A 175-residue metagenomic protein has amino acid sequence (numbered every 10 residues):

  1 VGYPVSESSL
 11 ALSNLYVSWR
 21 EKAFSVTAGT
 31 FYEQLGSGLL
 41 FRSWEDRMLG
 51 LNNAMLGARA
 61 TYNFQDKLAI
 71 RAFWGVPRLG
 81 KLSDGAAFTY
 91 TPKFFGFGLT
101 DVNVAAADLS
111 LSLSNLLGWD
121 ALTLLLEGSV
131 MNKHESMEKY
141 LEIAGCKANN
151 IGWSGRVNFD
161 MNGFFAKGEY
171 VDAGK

Functional and structural regions predicted by a protein language model:
V1-L12, K22-A23, F41, E45-K175: Signature for the C-terminal beta-barrel architecture of outer-membrane proteins
Y16-S18: N-terminal accessory beta-strand-rich subdomains and adjacent acidic, glycine-rich linkers that precede catalytic cores
R20-T30: A contiguous, low-structure linker/loop signature
T30-Y32, D172: A mature extracytoplasmic/lumenal domain signature
Y32-L35, R78-L79: Solvent-exposed loop/turn segments at secondary-structure junctions within structured extracellular/periplasmic domains
G36-L40: Short amphipathic alpha-helical segments with coiled-coil-like heptad repeat character
